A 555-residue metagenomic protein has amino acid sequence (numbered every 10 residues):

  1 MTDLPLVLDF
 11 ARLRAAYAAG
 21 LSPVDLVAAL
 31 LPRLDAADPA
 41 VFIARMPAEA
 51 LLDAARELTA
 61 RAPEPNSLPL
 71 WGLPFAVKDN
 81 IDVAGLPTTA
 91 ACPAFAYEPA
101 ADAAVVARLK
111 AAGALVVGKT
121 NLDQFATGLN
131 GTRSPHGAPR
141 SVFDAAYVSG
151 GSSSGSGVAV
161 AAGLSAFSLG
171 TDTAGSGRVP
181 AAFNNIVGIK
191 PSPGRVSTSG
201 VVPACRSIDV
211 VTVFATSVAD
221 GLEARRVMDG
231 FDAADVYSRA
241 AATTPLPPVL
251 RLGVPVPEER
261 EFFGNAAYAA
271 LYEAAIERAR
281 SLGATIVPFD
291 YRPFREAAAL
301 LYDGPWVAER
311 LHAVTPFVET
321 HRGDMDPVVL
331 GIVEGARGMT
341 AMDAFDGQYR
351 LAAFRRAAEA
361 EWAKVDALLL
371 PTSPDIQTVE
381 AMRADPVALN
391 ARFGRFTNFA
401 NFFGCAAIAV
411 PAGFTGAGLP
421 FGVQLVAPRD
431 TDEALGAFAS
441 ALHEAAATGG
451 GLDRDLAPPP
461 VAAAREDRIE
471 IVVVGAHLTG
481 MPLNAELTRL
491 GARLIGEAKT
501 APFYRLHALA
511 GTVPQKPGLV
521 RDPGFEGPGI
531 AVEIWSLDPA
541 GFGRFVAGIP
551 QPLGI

Functional and structural regions predicted by a protein language model:
M1-R56, S281-L282, D453, A457: An N-terminal boundary/leader segment
S22-A28, R56, G264-D290, V314-T320 (+1 more regions): Acyltransferase
L30, G72, A111, S165 (+7 more regions): Glycine-rich, small-residue loops and helix-cap segments that act as flexible hinges at active-site edges
L51-L52, R61-S134: Acidic/His- and Gly-rich active-site-bordering loop/insert found across diverse amide/peptide-bond hydrolases
P69-C92, P247-P255, P305-E359, P411-P420: Short helix-loop capping/hinge segments that flank enzyme active sites or metal/cofactor-binding pockets
D102-R225, N401-Q424: Short glycine/serine-rich loop segments
K190-A270, A274, P293, A437-A463: A short helix-breaking turn/cap at a secondary-structure junction
S440-I555: Glycine-aromatic micro-motifs
